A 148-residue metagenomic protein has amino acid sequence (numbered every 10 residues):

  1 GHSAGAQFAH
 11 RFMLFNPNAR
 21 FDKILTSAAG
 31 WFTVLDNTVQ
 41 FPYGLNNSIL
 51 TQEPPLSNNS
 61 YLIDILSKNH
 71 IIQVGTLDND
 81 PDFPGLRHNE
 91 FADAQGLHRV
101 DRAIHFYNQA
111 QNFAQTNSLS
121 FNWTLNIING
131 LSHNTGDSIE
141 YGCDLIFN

Functional and structural regions predicted by a protein language model:
G1-S3: Conserved alpha/beta-hydrolase "nucleophile elbow" surrounding the catalytic nucleophile
G5-Q7, G30, L77-D78, S132: Catalytic metal-binding/acid-base residues of hydrolase active sites
A6-P17, E140-C143: Short glycine-enriched nucleophile-adjacent loop and the immediately C-terminal alpha-helix near the catalytic center
H10, L35, D82, G136-E140: Active-site-proximal flexible loops/turns
N18-R20, D64-S67, N117-N122: Short helix-terminating capping/connector loops at secondary-structure junctions
D22-N112: The feature captures the conserved acid-bearing segment of alpha/beta-hydrolase catalytic domains
R87, I104-N148: C-terminal catalytic histidine-bearing segment of alpha/beta-hydrolase fold enzymes
